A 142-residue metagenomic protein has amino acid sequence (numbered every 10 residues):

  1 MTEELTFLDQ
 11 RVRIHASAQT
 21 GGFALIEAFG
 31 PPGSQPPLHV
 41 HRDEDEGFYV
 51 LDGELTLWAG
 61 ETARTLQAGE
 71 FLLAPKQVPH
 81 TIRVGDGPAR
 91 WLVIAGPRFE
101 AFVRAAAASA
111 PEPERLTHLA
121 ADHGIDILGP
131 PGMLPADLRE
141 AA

Functional and structural regions predicted by a protein language model:
M1-E3, L138-A142: Basic/polar N-terminal segments that are highly enriched at the extreme N-terminus, encompassing both cleavable
T2-L38, E44-D45: A short glycine-rich, His/Asp/Glu-containing loop-to-beta-strand
Q19, T56, A68, K76-A101: Ligand-binding loop in jelly-roll beta-barrel domains
T20-G22, P31-S34, E54-L55, A63 (+1 more regions): Short, charged/polar surface micro-motifs in flexible loops or helix N-caps
Q35, H41-E70, V78: A short beta-strand-loop-beta hairpin characteristic of the jelly-roll/cupin
G87-E140: Double-stranded beta-helix
